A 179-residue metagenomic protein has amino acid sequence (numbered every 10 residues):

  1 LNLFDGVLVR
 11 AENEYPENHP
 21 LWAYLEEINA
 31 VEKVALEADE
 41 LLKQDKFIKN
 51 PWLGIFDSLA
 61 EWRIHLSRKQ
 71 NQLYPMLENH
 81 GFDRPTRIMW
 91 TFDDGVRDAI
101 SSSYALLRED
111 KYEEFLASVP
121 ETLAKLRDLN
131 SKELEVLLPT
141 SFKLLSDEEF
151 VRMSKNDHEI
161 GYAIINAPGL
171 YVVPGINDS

Functional and structural regions predicted by a protein language model:
L1-R63, S67-S179: Small-residue-biased structural context
